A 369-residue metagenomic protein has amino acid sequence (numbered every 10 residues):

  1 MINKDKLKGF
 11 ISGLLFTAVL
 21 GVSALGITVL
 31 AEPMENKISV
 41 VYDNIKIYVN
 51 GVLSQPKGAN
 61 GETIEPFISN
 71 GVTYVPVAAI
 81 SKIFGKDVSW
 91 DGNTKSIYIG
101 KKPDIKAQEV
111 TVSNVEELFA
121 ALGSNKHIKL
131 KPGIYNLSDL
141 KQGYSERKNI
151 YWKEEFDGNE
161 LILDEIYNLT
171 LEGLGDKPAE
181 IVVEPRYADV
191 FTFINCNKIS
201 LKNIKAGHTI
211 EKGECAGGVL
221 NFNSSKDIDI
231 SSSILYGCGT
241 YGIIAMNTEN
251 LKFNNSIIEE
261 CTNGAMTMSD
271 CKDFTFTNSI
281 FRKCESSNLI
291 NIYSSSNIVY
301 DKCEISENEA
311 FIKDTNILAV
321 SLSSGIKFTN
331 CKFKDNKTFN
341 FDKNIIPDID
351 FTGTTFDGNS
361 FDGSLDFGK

Functional and structural regions predicted by a protein language model:
I2-K106: Primary recognition of N-terminal secretory signal peptides and signal-anchoring hydrophobic helices
E35, Y42-N44, T94, A107 (+19 more regions): Surface-exposed or flexible loop/turn and strand-edge residues in extracellular/cell-surface modules
Y74, T111, S200: Short aromatic/basic micro-patch
K102-A120, I134-Y135: Right-handed parallel beta-helix/beta-solenoid
A120-S124, N136-E172, I181-N203, G207-K226 (+1 more regions): Extracellular beta-strand-rich solenoid/capping regions of secreted or surface-exposed proteins that bind or remodel
K129, N136, I162, T170-E172 (+16 more regions): Extracellular beta-strand solenoid repeats
D139-L140, V182-V190, T209-G218, G239-M246 (+5 more regions): Short glycine/acidic-rich loop motifs that flank beta-strands on beta-rich extracellular proteins
N168, E172-K177, N197-H208, K226-G237 (+5 more regions): Right-handed parallel beta-helix
